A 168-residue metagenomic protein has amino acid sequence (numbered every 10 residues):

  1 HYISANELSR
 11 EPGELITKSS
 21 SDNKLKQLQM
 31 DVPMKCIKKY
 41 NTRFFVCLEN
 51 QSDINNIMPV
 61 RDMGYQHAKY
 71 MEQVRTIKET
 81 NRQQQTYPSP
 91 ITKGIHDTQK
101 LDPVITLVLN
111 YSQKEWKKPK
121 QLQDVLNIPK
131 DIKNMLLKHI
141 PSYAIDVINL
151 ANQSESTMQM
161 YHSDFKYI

Functional and structural regions predicted by a protein language model:
H1-Y161: Accessory alpha/beta interaction modules
H162-K166: Residue(s) in the substrate-gating loop at a strand-loop-helix junction that position the organic substrate next
